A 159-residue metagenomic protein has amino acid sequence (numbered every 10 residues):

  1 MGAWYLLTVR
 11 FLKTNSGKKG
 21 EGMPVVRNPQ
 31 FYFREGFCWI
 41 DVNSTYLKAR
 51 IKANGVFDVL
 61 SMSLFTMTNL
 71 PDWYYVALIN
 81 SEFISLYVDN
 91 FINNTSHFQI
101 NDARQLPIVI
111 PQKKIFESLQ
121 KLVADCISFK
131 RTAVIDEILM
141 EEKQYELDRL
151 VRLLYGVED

Functional and structural regions predicted by a protein language model:
M1-E117: Polybasic, glycine- and aromatic-enriched phosphate-binding surface used to engage nucleic acids
I110-D159: Non-catalytic DNA-recognition/assembly elements of restriction-modification systems
